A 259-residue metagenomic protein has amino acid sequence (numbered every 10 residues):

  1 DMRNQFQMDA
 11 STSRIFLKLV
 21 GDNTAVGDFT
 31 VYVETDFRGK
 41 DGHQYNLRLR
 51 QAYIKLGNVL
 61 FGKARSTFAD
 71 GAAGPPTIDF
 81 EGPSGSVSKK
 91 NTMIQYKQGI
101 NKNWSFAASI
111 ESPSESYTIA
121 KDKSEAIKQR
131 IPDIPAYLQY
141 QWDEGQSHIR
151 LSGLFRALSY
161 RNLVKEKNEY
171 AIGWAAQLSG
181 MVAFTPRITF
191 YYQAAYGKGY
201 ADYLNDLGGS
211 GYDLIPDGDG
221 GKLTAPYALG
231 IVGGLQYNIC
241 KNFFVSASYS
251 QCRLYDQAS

Functional and structural regions predicted by a protein language model:
D1-S116, R130-I131, P135, Q139-Q146 (+2 more regions): Outer membrane beta-barrel
M2-F6, K40-H43, E81-G85, K123-I127 (+3 more regions): Outer-membrane beta-barrel domain signature
T30-T35, A120, S124, K128 (+2 more regions): C-terminal/domain-terminus segments
V33, P76-T77, T118, I172 (+2 more regions): General secondary-structure edge motif
A73, A107-S109, Y117-D122, R150 (+1 more regions): A short secondary-structure junction signal
D79-M93, E115-E125, Y203-L214, S246 (+1 more regions): A short, terminal or domain-edge coil/loop segment
Y140-S259: Detector for outer-membrane/organellar transmembrane beta-barrel domains, recognizing the amphipathic beta-strand
